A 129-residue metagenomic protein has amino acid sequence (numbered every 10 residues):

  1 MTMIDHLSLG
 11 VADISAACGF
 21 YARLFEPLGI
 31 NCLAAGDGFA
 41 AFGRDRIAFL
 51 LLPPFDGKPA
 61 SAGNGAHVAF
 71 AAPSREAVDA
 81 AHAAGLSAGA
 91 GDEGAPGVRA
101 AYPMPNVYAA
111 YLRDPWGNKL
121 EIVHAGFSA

Functional and structural regions predicted by a protein language model:
M1-C18, V68, G126-A129: N-terminal beta-strand motif that seeds the catalytic metal site of vicinal oxygen chelate
M1-M3, S61-N64, M104: Short glycine-enriched loop/turn motifs at secondary-structure junctions
S8-F49: Core segments of cupin and vicinal oxygen chelate
V11-S15, F70-P115: Vicinal oxygen chelate
F39, R99-A100, G126: Conserved beta-strand edge residues that scaffold enzyme active sites
G43-S87: Long, continuous compositionally biased terminal/linker segments
R113-S128: Short, contiguous alpha-helical
